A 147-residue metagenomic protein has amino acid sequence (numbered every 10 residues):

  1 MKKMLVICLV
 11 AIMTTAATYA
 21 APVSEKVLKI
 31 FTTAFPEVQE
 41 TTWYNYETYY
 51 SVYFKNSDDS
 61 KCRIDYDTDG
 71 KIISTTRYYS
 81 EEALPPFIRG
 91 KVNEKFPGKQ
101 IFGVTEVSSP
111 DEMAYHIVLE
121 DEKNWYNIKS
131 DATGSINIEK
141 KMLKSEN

Functional and structural regions predicted by a protein language model:
M1, I72, G98-I101: A broad structural signal for short, well-ordered beta-strand segments within beta-sheet-rich domains
M1-V23, F31: Bacterial Sec-dependent N-terminal signal peptides
T18-Y44, I138-N147: Sec-dependent signal peptide cleavage junction
A21-V38, E82-Q100: Short, non-transmembrane alpha-helical segments in secretory-pathway proteins
Q39-R63, V107-N127: Exposed beta-strand-loop-beta-strand "reactive/processing" segments of non-cytosolic proteins
T41-W43, T75, F102-V104: Generic beta-strand hydrophobic packing signal
V52-Y78, N124-K141: Amphipathic N-proximal alpha-helical interface segments
A83-G134: Surface-exposed, polar helix/loop patches in the mature regions of secreted/periplasmic/lumenal proteins that form
